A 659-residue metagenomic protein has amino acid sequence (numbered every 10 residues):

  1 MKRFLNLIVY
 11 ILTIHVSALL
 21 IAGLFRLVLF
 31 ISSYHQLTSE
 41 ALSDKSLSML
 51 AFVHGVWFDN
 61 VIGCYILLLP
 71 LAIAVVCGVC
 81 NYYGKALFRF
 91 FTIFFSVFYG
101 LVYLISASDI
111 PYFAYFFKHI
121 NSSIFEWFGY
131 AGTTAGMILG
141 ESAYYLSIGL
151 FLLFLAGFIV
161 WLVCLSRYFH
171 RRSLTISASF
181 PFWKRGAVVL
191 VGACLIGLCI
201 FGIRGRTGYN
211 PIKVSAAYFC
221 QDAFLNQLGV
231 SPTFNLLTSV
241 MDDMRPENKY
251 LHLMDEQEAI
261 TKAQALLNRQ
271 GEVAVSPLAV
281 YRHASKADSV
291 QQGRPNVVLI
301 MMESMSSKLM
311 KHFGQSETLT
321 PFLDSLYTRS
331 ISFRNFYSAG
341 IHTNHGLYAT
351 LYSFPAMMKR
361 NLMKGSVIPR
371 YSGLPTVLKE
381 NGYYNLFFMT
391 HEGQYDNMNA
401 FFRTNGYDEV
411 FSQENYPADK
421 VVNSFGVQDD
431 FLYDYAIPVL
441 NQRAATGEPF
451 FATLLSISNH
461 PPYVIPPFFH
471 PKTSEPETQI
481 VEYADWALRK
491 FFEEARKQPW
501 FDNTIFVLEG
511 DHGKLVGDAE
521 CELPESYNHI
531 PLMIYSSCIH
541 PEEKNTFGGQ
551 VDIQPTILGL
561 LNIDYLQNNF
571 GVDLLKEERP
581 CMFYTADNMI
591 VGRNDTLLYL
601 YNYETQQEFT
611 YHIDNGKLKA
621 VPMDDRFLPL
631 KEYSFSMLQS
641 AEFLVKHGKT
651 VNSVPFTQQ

Functional and structural regions predicted by a protein language model:
K2-K249: Transmembrane and membrane-interface helices of multi-pass, inner-membrane envelope-modifying transferases
I21, N121, A131-G132, V230-F234 (+6 more regions): Alpha-helix initiation and N-capping motif
F30, A86, F113, L165-Y168 (+4 more regions): Charged, low-complexity, helix-prone segments enriched in Lys/Glu/Asp/Gln
N81, K85, F117, Y144-Y145 (+9 more regions): Glycine-centered secondary-structure boundary/capping sites
K85-A86, E247-E258, M363-V367, G571-V572: Short alpha-helical "patches" and their helix-cap loops
F125, G129-Y130, S231, R245-P246 (+5 more regions): Short coil/turn linker and secondary-structure boundary residues
Y130, Y218, D222, G229-F234 (+3 more regions): The feature marks either
N268-Q659: Solvent-exposed soluble domains appended to multi-pass membrane proteins
